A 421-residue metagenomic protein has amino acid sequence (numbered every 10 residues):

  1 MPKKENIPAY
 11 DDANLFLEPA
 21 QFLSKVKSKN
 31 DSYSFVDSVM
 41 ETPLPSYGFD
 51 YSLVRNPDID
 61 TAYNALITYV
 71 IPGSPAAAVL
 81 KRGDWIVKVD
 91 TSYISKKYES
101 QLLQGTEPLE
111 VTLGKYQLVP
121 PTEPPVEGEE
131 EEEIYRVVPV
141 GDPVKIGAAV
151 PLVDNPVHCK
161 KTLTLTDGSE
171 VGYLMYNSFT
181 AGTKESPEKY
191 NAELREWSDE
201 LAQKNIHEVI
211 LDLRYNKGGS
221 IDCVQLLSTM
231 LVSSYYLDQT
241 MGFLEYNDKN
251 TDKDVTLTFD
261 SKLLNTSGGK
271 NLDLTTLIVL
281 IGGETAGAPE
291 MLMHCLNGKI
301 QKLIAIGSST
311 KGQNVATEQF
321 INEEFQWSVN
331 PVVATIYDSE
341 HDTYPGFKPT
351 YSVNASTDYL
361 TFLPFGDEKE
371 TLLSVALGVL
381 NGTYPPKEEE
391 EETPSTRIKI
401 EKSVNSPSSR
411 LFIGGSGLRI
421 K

Functional and structural regions predicted by a protein language model:
M1-E208, R397-K421: Flexible, low-complexity junctional segments that flank or bridge functional domains
Y173-L174, S178-S186, R195-E196, L201-K204 (+2 more regions): C-terminal "post-core" interaction segments
L211: P-loop NTPase catalytic core of nucleic-acid-dependent motor ATPases
R214: Short strand-turn motif at the edge of the Rossmann-like AdoMet-binding core
